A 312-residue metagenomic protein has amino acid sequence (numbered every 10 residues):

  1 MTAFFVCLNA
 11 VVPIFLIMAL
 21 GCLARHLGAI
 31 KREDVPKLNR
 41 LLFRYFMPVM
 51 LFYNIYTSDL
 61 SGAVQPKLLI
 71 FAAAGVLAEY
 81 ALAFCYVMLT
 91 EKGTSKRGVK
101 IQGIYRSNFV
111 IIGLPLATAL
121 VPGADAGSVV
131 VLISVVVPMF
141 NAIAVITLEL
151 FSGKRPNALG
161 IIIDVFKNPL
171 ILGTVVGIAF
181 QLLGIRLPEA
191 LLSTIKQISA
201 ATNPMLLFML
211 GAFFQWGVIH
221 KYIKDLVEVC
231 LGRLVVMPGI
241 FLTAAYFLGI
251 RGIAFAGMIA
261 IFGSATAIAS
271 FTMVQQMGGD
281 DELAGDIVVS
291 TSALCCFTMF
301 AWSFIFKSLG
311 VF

Functional and structural regions predicted by a protein language model:
M1-F312: Alpha-helical transmembrane segments of multi-pass small-molecule/ion transporters
